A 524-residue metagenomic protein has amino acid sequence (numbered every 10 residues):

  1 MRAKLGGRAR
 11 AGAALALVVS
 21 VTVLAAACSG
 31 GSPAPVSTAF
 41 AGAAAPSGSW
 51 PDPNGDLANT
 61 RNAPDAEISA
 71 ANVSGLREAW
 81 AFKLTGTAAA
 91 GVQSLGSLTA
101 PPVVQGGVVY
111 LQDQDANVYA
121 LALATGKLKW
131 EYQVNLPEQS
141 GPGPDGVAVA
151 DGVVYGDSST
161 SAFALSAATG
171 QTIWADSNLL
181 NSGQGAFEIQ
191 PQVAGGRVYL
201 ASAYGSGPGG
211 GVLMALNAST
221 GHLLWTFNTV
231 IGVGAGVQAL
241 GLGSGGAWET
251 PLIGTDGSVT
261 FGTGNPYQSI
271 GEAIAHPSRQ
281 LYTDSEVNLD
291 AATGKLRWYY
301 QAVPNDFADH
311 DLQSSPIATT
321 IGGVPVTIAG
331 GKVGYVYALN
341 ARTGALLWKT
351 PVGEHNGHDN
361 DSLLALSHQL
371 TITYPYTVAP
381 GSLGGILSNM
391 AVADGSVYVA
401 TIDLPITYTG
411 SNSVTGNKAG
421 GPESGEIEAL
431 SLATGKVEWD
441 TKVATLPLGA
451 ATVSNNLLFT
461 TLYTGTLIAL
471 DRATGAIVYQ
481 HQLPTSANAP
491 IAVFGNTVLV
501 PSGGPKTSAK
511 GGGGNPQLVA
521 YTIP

Functional and structural regions predicted by a protein language model:
R2-A16: Bacterial N-terminal signal peptides that target proteins for export
V23-A27: C-terminal motif of bacterial Sec signal peptides marking the signal peptidase cleavage site
S29-G31: Bacterial signal peptide processing site
A34-Q93, K127-L136, Q171-L180, H222-I231 (+7 more regions): Aromatic (tryptophan-biased) beta-strands that constitute blades/sheets of beta-rich domains
S47-L57, S94-N117, E138-A162, Q184-L213 (+9 more regions): Repeat-blade elements of multi-bladed beta-propeller folds
A70-V73, L123, A167, A218 (+6 more regions): Inter-blade boundary loops/turns of WD-repeat beta-propellers
V118-Y132, A215-T229, W248, G254-T255 (+4 more regions): Carboxylate/His-rich catalytic cores and anion/metal-binding grooves
A120, A164, A215, E286-N288 (+4 more regions): Conserved blade-register residue in beta-propeller folds
